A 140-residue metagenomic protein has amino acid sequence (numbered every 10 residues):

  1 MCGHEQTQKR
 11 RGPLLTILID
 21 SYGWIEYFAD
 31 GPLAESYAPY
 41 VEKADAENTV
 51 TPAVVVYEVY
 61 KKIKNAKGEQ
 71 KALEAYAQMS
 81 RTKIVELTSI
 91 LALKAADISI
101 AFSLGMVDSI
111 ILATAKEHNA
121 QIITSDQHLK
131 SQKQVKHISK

Functional and structural regions predicted by a protein language model:
M1-T16, R81-T82, L112-K140: Acidic, PIN/NYN-like endoribonuclease modules and their adjacent C-terminal/linker elements
M1-T51, I63-E74: Short, well-structured N-terminal submotif of metal-dependent ribonuclease cores
I19-D20, T51-A53, L104-G105, D126 (+1 more regions): Histidine- and aromatic-rich ligand-binding microenvironments
W24-I25, V56, A92, L129-K130: A generic structural signal for short hydrophobic patches within well-formed alpha-helices
Y57-Y60, A96: Amphipathic alpha-helical segments within well-ordered protein domains
K61-K64, K116: Short glycine/serine- and small hydrophobic-enriched flexible loop segments
A66-Q70, F102, I138-K140: Short, hinge-like loop/turn segments at secondary-structure boundaries
I84-S125: Active-site neighborhoods of divalent-metal-dependent phosphate/nucleic-acid chemistry enzymes
